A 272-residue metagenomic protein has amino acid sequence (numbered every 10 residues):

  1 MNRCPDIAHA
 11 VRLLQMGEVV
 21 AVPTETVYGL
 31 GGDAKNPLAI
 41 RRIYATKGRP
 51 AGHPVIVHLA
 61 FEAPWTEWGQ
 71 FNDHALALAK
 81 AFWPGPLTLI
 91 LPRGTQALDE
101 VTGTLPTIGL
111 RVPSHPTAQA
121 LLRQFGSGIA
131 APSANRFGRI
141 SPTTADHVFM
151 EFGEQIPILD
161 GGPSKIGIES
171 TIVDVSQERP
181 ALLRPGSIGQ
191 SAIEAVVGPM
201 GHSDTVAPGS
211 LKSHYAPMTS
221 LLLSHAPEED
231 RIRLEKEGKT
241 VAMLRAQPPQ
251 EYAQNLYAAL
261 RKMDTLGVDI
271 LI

Functional and structural regions predicted by a protein language model:
M1-I272: Active-site-adjacent structural elements in enzyme catalytic cores
